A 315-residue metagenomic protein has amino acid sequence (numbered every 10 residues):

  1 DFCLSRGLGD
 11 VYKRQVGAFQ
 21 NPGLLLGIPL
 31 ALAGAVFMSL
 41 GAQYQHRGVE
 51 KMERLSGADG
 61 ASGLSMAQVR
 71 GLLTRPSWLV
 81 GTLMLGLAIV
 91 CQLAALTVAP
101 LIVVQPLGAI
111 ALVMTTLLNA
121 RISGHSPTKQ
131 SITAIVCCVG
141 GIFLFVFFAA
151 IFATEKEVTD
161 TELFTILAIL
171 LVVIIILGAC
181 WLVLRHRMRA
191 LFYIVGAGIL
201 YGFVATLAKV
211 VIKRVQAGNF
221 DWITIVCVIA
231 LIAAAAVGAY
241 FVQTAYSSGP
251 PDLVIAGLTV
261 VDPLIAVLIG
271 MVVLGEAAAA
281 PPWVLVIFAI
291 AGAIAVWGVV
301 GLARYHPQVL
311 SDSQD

Functional and structural regions predicted by a protein language model:
D1-Y12: Single conserved hydrophobic/aromatic residue that forms the stacking wall/gate of nucleotide- or nucleobase-binding
D10-D315: Polytopic alpha-helical membrane proteins, predominantly small-molecule transporters/carriers
